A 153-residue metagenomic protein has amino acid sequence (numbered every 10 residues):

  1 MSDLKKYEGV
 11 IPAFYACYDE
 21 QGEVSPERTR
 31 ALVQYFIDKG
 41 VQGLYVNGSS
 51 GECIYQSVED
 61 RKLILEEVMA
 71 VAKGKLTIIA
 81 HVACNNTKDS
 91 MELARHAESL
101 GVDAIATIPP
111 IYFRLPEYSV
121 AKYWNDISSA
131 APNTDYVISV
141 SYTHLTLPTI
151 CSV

Functional and structural regions predicted by a protein language model:
M1-E23, E27-R30: N-terminal amphipathic alpha-helix/helix-capping segment at the start of soluble metabolic enzymes
L4-K5, P26-S139: Active-site beta->alpha loop and helix N-cap motifs at the rims of alpha/beta catalytic domains
I11-P12, I108-P109, L147: Hydrophobic alpha-helix-in-membranes signature
E20, K88, V153: Active-site-proximal flexible loops/turns
H144-V153: Single conserved hydrophobic/aromatic residue that forms the stacking wall/gate of nucleotide- or nucleobase-binding
